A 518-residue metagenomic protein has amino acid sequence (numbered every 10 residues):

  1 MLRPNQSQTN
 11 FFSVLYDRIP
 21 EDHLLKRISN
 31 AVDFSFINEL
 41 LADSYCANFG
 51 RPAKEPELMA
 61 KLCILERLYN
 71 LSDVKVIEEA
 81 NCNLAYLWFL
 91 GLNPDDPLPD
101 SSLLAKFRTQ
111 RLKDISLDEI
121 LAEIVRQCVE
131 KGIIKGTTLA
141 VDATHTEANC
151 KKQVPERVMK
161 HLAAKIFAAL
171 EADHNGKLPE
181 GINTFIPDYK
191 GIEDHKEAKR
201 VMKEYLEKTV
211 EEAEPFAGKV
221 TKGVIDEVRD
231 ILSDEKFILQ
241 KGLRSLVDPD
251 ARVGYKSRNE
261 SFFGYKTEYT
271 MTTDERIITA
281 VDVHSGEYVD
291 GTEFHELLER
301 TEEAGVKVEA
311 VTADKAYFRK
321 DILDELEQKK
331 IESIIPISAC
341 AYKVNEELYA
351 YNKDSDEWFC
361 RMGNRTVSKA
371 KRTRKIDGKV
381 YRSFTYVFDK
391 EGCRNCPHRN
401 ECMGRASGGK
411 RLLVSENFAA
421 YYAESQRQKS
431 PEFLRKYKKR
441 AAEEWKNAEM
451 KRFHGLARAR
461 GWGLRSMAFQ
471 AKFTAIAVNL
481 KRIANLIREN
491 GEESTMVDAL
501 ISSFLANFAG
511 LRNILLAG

Functional and structural regions predicted by a protein language model:
M1-K26: Hydrophobic alpha-helical membrane-insertion signals
R3-P4, S72-A80, L92-L98, S102-G518: Anion-binding and metal-coordination hotspots
Y16-P20, S29, D33, R67-L68 (+1 more regions): Amphipathic alpha-helical interaction elements
Y16-R18, R51, N259: Short secondary-structure boundary/capping segments within folded domains
E21-I64: Basic, short loop/linker segments at the boundary and entry of helix-turn-helix/winged-helix-like folds
A53, E66-K75: Composition-driven recognition of low-complexity segments enriched in small/aliphatic/hydroxylated residues
P56-R67, C82-Y86, T267-E268, E296-E299: Contiguous, well-ordered alpha-helical segments that form the cores/surfaces of helical PPI scaffolds
